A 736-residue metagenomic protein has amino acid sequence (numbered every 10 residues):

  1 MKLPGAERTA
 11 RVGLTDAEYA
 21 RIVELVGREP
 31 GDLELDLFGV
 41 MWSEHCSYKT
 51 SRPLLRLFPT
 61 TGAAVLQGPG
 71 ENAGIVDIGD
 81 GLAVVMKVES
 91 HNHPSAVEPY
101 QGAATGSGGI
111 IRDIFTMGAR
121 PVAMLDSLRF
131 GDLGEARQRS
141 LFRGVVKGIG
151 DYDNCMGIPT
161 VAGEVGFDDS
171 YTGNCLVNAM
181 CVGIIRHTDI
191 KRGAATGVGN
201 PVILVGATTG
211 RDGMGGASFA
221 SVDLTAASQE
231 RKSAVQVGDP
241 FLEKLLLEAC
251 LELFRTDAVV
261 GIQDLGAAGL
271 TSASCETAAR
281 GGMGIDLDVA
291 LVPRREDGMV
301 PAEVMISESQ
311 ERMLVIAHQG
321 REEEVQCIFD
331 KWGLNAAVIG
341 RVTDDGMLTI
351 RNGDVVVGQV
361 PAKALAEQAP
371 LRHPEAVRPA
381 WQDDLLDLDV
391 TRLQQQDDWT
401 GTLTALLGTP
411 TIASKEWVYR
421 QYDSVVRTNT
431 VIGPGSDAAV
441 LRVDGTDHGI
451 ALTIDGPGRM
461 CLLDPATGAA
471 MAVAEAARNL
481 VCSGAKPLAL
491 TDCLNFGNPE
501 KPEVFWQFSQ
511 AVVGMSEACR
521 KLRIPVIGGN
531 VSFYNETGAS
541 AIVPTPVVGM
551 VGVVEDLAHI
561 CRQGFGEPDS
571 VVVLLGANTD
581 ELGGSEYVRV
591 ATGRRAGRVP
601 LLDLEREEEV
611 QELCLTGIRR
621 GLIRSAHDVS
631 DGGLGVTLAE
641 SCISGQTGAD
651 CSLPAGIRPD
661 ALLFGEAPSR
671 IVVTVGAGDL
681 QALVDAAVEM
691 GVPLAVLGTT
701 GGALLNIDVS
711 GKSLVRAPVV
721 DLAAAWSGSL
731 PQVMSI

Functional and structural regions predicted by a protein language model:
M1-V12, D16, I22, V26-L35 (+12 more regions): Glycine-/charge-enriched secondary-structure boundary and capping motifs
K2-D80: N-terminal amphipathic, basic-rich helices that act as targeting or association modules
P4, E71-L334, V342-M347, R351 (+11 more regions): Mobile "lid/hinge" segments at catalytic clefts and subdomain interfaces of large enzymes
G13, P240, E605-E608: Alpha-helix N-cap/helix-start motif at coil-to-helix transitions, marked by capping-box chemistry
A17, L245-E248, E609: Generic alpha-helical secondary structure signal
W42, C46, L55-T105, G109-I111 (+7 more regions): Non-catalytic terminal/interface segments that mediate subunit docking, oligomerization, and allosteric communication
F142, I454-G456, F664: Bulky hydrophobic/aromatic packing residues
